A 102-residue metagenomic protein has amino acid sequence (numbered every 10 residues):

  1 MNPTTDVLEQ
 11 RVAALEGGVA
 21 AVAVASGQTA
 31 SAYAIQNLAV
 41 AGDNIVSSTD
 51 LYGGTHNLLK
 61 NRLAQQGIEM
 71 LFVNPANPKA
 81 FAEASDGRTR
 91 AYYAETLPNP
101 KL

Functional and structural regions predicted by a protein language model:
M1-A32, G54-R62: Conserved N-terminal alpha-helix of the aminotransferase class I/II PLP-enzyme fold
R11, A34, A80-A84: CheY-like receiver
V12, A30, I45, Y92-E95: Buried hydrophobic positions in well-ordered alpha/beta secondary-structure cores of metabolic enzymes
L15-V19, A39-G42, G87: Short helix-loop-beta connector
A25-S26, D50-L51, A76, L102: Short beta->alpha linker loops
N37-T55, N74: Conserved PLP-anchoring active-site segment centered on the Schiff-base-forming lysine
N57-L102: PLP-dependent aminotransferase-class I/II
